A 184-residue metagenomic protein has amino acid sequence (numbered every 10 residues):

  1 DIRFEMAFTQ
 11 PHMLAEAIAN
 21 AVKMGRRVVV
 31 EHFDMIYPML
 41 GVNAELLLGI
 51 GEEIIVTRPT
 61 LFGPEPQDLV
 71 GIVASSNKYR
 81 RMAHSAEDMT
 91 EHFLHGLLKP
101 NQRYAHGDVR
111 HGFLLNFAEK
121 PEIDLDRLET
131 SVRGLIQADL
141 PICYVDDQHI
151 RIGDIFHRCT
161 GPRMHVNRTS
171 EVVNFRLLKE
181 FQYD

Functional and structural regions predicted by a protein language model:
D1-D34: Conserved nucleotide-sensing/catalytic segment adjacent to the nucleotide-binding pocket in NTP-handling enzymes
I2, V30, L46-L48, V56 (+3 more regions): Generic structural hydrophobic/aromatic packing signal, biased to beta-strands
I2-F4, L48-I50, V56-L61, Y144-D146 (+2 more regions): Surface-exposed beta-strand edges and flanking loops
M6-H12, G41-G51, H84-D88, H92-L97 (+1 more regions): Conserved mixed alpha/beta catalytic, RNA-binding, or beta-rich assembly cores of soluble enzyme, regulatory
A7-T9, M24-V28, Y37, F93-H95 (+1 more regions): A short linear-motif detector with a strong N-terminal bias
A19-V22, I36-M39, R168, E180-F181: A general structural signal for short secondary-structure junctions and capping/turn motifs
K23-R27, H32-V73: Short phosphate-coordinating micro-motif centered on Lys-Gly-acidic
P66-D184: Active-/binding-site microenvironments in catalytic and ligand-binding cores
